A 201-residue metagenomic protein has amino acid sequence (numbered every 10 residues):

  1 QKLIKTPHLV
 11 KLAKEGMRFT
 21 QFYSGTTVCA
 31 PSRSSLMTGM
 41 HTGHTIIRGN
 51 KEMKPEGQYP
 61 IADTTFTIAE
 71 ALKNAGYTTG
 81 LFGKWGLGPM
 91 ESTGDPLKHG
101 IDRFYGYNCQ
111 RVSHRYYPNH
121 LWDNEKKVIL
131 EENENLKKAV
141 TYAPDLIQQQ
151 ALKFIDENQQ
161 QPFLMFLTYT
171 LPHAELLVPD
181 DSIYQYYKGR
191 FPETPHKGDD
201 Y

Functional and structural regions predicted by a protein language model:
Q1-Y201: Formylglycine-dependent sulfatase
